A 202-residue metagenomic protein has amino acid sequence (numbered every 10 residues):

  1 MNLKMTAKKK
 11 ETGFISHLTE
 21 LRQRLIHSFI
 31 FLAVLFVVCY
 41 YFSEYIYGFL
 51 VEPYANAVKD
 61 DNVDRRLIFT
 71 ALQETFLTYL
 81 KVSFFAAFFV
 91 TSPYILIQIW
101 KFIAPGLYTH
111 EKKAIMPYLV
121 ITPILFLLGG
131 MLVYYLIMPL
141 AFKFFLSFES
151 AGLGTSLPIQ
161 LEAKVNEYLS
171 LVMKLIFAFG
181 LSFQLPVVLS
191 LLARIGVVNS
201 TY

Functional and structural regions predicted by a protein language model:
M1-Y202: Membrane topogenic/interface segments and analogous intrinsically disordered interaction regions
